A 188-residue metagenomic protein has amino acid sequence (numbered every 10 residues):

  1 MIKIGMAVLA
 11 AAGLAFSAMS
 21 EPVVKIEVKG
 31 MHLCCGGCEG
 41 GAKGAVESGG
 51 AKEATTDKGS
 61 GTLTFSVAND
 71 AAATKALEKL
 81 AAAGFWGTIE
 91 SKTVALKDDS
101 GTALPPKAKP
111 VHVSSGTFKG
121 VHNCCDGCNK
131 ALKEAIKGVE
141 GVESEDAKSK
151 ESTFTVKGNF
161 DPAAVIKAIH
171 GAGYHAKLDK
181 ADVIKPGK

Functional and structural regions predicted by a protein language model:
G5-A15: Bacterial N-terminal signal peptides
S20-K188: Mature soluble domains of exported/periplasmic/lumenal proteins and thiol-rich metal-chelating peptides
